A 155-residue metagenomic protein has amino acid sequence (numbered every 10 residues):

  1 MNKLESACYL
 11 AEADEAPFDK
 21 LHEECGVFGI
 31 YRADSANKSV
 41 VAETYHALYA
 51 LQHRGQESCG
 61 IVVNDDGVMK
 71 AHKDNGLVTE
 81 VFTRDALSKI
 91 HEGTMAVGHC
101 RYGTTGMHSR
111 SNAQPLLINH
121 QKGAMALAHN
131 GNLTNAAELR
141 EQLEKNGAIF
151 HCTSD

Functional and structural regions predicted by a protein language model:
M1-D155: Conserved short alpha-helical segments that host acidic/polar catalytic motifs at enzyme active sites
